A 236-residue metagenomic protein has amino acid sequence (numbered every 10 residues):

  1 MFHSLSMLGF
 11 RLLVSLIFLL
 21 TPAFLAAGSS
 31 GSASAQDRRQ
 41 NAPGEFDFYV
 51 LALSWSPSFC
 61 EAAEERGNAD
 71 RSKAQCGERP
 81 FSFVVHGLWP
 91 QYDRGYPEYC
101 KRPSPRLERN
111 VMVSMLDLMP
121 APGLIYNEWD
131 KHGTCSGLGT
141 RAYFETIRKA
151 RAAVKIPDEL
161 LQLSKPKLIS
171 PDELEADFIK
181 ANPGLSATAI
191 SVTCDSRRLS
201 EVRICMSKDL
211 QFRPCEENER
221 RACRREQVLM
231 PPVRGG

Functional and structural regions predicted by a protein language model:
M1-G9: N-terminal secretory signal peptides that target proteins for export/translocation
G9-V14, L199: Short beta-strand-initiation
L13-A26: Bacterial N-terminal signal peptides
A27-G28, A33-A35: Boundary at the C-terminal end of the N-terminal hydrophobic targeting segment
S34-A62: N-terminal module-boundary/linker segments of secreted carbohydrate-active enzymes
E64-G236: Domain-level detector of nuclease and nuclease-like folds in predominantly extracellular/periplasmic contexts
